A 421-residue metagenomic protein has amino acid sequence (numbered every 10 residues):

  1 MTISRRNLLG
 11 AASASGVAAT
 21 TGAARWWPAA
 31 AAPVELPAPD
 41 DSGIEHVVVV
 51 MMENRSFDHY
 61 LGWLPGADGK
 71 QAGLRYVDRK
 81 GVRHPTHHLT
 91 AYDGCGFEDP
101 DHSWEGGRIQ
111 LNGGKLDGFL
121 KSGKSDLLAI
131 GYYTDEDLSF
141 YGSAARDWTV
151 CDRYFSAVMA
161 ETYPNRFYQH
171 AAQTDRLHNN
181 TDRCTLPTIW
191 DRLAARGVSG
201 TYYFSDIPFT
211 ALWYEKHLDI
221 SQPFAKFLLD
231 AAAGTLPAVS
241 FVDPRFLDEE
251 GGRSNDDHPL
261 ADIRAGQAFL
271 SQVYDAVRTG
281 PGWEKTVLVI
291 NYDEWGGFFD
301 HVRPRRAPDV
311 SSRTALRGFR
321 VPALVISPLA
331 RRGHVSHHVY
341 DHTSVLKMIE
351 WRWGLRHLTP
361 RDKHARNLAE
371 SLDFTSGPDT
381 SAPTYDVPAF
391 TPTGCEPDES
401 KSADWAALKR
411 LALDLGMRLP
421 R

Functional and structural regions predicted by a protein language model:
T2-R421: N-terminal pro-sequences and low-complexity stem/linker regions of secreted or lumenal proteins
